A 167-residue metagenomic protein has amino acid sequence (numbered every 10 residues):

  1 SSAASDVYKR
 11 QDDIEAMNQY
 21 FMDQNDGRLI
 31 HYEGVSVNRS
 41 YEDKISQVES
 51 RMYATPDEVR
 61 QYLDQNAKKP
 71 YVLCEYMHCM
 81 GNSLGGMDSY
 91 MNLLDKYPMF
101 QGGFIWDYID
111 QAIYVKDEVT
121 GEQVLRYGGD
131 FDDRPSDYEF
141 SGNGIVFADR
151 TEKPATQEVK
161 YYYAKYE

Functional and structural regions predicted by a protein language model:
S2-E167: Extended substrate-binding grooves/exosites of carbohydrate-active enzymes
